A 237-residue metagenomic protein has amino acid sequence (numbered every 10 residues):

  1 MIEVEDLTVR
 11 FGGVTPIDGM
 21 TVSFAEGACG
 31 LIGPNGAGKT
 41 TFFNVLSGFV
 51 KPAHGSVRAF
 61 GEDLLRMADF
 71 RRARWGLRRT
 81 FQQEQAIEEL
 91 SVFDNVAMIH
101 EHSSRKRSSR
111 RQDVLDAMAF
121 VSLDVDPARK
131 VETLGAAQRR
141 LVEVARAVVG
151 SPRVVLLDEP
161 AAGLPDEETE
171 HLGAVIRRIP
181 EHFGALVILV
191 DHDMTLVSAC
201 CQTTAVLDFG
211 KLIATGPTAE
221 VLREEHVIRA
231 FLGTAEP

Functional and structural regions predicted by a protein language model:
G12, M67-D69, L90-R111, F120 (+2 more regions): ABC-type ATPase nucleotide-binding domains, specifically the catalytic core motifs of the NBD
I32-P34: The feature captures the beta-strand-to-loop junction immediately N-terminal to the Walker
S47: Helix-to-loop junction immediately C-terminal to a conserved catalytic motif
G55-E62, W75: Conserved ABC transporter NBD signature motif
S109-D126, E132, R153, A174-R177: Conserved ABC ATPase "signature" region
V155-E159: Catalytic Walker B motif of ABC-type/P-loop ATPase nucleotide-binding domains
